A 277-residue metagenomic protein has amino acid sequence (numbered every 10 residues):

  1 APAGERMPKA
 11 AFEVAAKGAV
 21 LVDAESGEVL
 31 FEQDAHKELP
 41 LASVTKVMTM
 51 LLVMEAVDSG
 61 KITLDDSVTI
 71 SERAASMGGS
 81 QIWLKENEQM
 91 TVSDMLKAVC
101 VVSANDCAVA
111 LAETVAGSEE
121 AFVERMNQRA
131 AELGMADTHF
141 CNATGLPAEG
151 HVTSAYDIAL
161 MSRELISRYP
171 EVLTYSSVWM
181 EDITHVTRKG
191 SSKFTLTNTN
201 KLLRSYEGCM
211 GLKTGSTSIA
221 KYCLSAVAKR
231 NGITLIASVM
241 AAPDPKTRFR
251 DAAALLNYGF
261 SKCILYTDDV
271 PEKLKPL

Functional and structural regions predicted by a protein language model:
P2-Y156, S162-S167: Active-site-adjacent loops and short helices of periplasmic peptidoglycan-processing enzymes
M135-H139, P147-L277: Domain-terminus/edge residues, biased toward the C-terminal soluble/receptor-binding domains of extracytoplasmic
